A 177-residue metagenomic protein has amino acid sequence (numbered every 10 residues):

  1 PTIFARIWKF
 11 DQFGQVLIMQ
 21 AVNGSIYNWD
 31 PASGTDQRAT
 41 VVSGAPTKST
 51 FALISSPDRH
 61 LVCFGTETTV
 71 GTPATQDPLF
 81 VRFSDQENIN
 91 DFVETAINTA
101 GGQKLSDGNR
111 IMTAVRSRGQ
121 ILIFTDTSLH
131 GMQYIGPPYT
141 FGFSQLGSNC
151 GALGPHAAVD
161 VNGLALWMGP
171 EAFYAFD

Functional and structural regions predicted by a protein language model:
P1-D177: Recognizes the extracellular SEMA beta-propeller fold with strongest preference for semaphorin/plexin SEMA domains
